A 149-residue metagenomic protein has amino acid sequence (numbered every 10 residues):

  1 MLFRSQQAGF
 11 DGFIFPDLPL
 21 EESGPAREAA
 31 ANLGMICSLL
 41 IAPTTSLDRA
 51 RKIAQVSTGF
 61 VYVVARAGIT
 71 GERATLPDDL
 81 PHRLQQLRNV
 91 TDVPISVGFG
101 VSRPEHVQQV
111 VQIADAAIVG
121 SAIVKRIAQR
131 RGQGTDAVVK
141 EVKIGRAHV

Functional and structural regions predicted by a protein language model:
M1-L2, H148: Short, small-residue-biased leader/transition segments that mark boundaries at the very start of proteins
F3, I36-T45, R73, V101: Active-site mouth loops of central-metabolism enzymes
S5-G12, A29-S38, Q55-V61, I113-A117: Glycine-enriched alpha-helix->loop->beta-strand junction motifs that scaffold or abut catalytic
G12-E22, V61-G71, G100, I113-G132: Glycine-rich phosphate-binding active-site loops on the catalytic face of alpha/beta enzymes
F15-L33, S46-K52, T70-Q85, P104-V107 (+1 more regions): Active-site-adjacent beta->alpha loops and helix N-cap segments on the catalytic face of soluble alpha/beta enzymes
A30-L40, R88-G98: Short beta-strand/loop segments at the ligand-binding rim of alpha/beta enzyme cores
T45-V56, V97, V101-A117: Catalytic cores of alpha/beta
R83-D92, S102-Q112, A116-R146: Alpha/beta catalytic cores of nucleotide-metabolism and tRNA/nucleoside-modifying enzymes
